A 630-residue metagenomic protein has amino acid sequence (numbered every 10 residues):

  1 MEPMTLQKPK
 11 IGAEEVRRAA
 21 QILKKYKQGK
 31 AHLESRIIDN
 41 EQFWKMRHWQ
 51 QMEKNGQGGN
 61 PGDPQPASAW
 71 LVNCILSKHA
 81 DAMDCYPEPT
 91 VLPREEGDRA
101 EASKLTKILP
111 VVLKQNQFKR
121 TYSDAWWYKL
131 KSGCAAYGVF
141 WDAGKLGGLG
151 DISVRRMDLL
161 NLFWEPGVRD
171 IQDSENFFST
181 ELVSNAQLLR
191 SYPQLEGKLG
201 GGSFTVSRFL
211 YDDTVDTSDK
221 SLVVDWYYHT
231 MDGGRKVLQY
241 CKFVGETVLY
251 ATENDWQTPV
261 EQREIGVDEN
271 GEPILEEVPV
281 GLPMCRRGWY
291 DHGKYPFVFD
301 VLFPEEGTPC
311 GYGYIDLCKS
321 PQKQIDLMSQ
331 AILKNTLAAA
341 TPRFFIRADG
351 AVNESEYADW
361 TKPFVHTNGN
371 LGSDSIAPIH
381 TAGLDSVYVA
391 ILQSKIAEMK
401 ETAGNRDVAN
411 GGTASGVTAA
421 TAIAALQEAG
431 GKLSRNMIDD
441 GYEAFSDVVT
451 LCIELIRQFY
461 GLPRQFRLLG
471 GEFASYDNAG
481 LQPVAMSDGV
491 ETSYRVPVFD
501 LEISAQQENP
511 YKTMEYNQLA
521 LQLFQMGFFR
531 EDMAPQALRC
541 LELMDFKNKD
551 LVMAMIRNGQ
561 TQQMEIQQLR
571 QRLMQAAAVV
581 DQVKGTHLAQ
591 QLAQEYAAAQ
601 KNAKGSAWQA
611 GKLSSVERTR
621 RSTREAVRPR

Functional and structural regions predicted by a protein language model:
M1-C285, L384-V387, I391-S394, S615-R630: Extended, helix-rich architectural segments
K25, W49-K104, F118, A338-N436: Flexible, glycine/threonine- and acidic-rich loop/arm segments that mediate assembly and lattice contacts in viral
I108-Q115, P321-A339, W360-P363, A390-R406 (+7 more regions): Generic, well-ordered alpha-helical scaffold segments in large soluble proteins
V237-G416: Extended, charged amphipathic alpha-helical segments
T421-A534: Extended amphipathic alpha-helical segments with heptad-repeat/coiled-coil character used for oligomerization, fusion
E454, Q458-G461, Q575, Q582 (+3 more regions): Heptad-repeat coiled-coil alpha-helices
L538-Q575: Long, highly charged low-complexity segments enriched in Glu/Asp and Lys/Arg with interspersed Ser/Thr
